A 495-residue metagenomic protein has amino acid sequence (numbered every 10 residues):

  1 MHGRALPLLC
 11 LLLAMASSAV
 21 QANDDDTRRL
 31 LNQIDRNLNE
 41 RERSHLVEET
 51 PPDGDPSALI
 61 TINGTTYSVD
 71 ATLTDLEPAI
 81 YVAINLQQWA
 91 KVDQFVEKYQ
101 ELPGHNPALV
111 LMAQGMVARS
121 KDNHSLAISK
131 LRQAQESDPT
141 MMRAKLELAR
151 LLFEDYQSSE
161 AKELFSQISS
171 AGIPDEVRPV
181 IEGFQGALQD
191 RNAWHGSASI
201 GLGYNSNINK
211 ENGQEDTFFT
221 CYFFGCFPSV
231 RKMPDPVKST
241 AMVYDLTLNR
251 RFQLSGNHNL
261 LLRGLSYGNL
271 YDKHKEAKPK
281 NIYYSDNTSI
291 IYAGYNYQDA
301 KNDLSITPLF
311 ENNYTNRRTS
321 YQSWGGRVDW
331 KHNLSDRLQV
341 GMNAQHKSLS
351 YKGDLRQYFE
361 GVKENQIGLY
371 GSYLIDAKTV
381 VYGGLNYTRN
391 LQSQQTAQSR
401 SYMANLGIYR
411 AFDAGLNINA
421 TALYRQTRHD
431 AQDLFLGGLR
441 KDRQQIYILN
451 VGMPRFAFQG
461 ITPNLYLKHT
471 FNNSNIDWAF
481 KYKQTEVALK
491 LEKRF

Functional and structural regions predicted by a protein language model:
M1-D24: Gram-negative bacterial Sec-dependent N-terminal signal peptides
N23-G64, I80-L86, D93-E97, M116-D122 (+1 more regions): Gram-negative and organellar
G64-Y67, Y99-P103: Flexible helix-coil transition and linker loops at the boundaries of alpha-helical arrays
A71-E77: Amphipathic alpha-helical repeat scaffolds of TPR domains
D75, K91-V92: N-terminal segments that cap or nucleate solenoid repeat domains
